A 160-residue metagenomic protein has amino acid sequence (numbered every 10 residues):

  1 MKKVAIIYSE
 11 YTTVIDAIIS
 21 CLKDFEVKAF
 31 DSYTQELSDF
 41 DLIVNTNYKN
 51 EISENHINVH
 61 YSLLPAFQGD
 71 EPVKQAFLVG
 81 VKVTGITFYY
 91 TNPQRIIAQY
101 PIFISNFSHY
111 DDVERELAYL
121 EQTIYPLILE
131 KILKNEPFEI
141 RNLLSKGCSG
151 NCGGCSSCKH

Functional and structural regions predicted by a protein language model:
M1-H160: One-carbon transfer enzymes
